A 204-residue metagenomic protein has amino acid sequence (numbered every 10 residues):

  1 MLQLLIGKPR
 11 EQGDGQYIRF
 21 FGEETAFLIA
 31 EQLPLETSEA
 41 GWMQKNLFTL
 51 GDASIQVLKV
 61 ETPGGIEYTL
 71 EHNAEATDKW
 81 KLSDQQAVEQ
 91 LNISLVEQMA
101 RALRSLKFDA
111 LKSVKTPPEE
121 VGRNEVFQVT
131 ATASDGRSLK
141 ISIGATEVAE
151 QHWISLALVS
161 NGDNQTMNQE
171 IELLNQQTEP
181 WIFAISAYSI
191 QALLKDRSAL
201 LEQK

Functional and structural regions predicted by a protein language model:
M1-K204: Long, low-complexity, repeat-rich, intrinsically disordered, solvent-exposed domains used in surface/appendage assembly
